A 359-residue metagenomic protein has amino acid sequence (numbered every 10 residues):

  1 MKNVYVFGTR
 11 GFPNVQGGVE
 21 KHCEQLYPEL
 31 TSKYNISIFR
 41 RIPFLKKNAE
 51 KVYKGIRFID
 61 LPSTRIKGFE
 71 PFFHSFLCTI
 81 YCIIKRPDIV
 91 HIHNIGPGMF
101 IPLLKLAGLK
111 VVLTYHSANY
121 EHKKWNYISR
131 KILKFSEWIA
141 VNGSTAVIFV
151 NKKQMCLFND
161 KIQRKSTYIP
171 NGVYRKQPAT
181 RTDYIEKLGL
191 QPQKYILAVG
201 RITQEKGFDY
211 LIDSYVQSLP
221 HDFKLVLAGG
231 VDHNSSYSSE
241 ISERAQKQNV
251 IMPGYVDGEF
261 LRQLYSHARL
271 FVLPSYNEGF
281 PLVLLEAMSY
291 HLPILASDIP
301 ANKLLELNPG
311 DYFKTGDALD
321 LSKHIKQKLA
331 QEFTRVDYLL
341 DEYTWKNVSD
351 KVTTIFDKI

Functional and structural regions predicted by a protein language model:
Y5, I148, G189-K206, I212-V216 (+1 more regions): Conserved donor-binding/catalytic core segment of Leloir-type glycosyltransferases
R41-F44, V173, V199, K224-S239 (+1 more regions): Glycosyltransferase donor-sugar binding loop
I80-I83, L106, R130-V147: Membrane-proximal helix-turn-helix segments that form the acceptor-binding/catalytic region of lipid-linked
I92-P97: Short His-centered aromatic/hydrophobic patch
S238-V256: Nucleotide-activated donor-binding/catalytic signature segment of Leloir-type glycosyltransferases, i.e., the conserved
Y276: Aromatic "clamp/platform" in nucleotide-sugar-dependent glycosyltransferases that forms part of the donor/acceptor
P293-A296: Short hydrophobic beta-strand element within catalytic cores of glycosyltransferases and related nucleotide-activated
G310-L319, I325-A330: Conserved acidic donor-binding segment of nucleotide-sugar-dependent glycosyltransferases
